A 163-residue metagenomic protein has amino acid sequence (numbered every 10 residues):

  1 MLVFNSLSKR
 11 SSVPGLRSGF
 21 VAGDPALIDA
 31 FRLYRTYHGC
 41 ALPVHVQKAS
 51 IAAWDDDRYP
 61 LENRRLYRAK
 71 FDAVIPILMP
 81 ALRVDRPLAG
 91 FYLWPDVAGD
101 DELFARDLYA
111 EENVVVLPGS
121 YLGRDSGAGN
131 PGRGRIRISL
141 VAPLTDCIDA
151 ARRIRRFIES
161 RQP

Functional and structural regions predicted by a protein language model:
M1, L82, V114: Short, conserved active-site loop motifs that form the nucleotide-linked donor/cofactor pocket
L2-R68, I75, I158: Conserved core segment of the aminotransferase class I/II
A22, W94-A98, S139-V141: Short hydrophobic/aromatic beta-strand micro-patches that form the beta-sheet surface supporting nucleotide- or nucleic
Q47, I51, L66-I75, V84-V97 (+1 more regions): Conserved glycine-rich beta-strand-loop-beta hairpin in the small C-terminal domain of fold type I
L78-R86, Q162-P163: Surface-exposed helix-capping loop/turn segments at secondary-structure junctions
D107-V115, G123-P163: PLP-dependent enzyme catalytic core of the Aspartate aminotransferase-like
